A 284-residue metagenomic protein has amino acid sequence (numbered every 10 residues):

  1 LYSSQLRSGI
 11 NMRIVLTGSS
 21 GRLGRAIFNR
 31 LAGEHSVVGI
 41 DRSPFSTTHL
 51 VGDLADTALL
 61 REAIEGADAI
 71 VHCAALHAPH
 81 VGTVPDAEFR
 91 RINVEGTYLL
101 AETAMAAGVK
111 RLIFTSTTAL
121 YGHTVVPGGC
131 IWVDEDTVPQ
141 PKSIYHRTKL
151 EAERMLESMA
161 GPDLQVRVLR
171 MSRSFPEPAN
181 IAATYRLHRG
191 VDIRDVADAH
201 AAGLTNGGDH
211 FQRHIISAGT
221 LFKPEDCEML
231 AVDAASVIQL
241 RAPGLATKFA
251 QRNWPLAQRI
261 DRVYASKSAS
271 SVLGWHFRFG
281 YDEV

Functional and structural regions predicted by a protein language model:
I14-A32: N-terminal Rossmann NAD(P)H-binding glycine-rich loop of SDR-like oxidoreductase domains
R42-D56: Rossmann-fold cofactor-recognition segment
L54-I92, T103: NAD(P)H-binding glycine-rich loop region in Rossmannoid oxidoreductase-like domains and their noncatalytic homologs
R90-T97, I113, T148-K149, R189: Short alpha-helix in the Rossmann-fold core of NAD(P)-dependent oxidoreductases
R91, V126-V166: Catalytic helix-loop patch of NAD(P)-dependent Rossmann-fold dehydrogenases
L99-Q140: Conserved Rossmann-fold NAD(P)-dependent oxidoreductase catalytic core, especially the SDR/UDP-sugar
L150, P162-L164, P176-R186, I193 (+1 more regions): Glycine/proline-rich active-site loop of Rossmann-fold NAD(P)-dependent oxidoreductases
D198-S266, S271: Mid/C-terminal beta-alpha module of Rossmann-like enzyme folds, strongest in SDR-family dehydrogenases/epimerases
